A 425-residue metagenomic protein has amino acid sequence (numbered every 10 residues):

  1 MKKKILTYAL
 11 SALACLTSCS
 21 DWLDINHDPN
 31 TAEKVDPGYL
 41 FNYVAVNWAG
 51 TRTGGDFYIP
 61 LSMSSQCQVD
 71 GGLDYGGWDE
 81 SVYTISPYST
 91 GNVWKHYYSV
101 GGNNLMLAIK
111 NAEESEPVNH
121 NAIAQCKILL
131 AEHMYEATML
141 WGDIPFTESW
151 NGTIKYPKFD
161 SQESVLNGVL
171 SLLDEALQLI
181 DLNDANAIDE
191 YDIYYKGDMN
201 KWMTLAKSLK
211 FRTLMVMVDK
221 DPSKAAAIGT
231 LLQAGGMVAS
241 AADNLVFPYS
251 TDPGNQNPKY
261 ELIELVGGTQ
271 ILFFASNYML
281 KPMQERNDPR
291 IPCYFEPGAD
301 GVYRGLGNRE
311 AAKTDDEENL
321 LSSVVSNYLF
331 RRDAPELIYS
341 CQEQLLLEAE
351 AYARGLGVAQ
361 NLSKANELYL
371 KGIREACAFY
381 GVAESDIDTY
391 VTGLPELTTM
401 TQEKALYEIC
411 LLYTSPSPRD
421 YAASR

Functional and structural regions predicted by a protein language model:
M1-H27: Bacterial Sec-dependent N-terminal signal peptides
C19-G71, G76-G77, S99, E113-S115 (+1 more regions): Membrane-proximal, proline-rich intrinsically disordered regions
V35-G38, G72-E384, T399-I409: Structured, solvent-exposed acidic/aromatic patches
F57-P60, Y294-P297, R419: Short coil/turn segments at secondary-structure boundaries
Y413-D420: Conserved small/polar residues in nucleotide/adenosyl-binding loops
A422-S424: N-terminal low-complexity segments that are often proline-rich with Ser/Thr-Pro
